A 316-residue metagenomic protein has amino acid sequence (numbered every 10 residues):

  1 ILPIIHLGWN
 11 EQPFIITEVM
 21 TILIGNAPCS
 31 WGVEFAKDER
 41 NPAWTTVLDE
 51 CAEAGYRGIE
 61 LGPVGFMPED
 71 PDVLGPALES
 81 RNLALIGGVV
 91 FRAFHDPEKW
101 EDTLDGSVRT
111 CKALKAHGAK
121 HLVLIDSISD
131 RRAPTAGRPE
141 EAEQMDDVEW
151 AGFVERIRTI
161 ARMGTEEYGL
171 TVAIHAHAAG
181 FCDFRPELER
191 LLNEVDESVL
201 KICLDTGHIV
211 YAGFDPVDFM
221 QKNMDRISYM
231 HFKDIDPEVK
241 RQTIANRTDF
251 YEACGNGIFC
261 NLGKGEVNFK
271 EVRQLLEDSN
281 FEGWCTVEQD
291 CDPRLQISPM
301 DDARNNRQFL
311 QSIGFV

Functional and structural regions predicted by a protein language model:
I16-H121, D147, A151, R158-T159 (+5 more regions): N-terminal pre-domain/capping segments
C29-W31, G62-V64, V90-A93, S127-S129 (+4 more regions): Active-site beta-loop-alpha junctions enriched in small/polar residues
D38-P42, S129-P139, V239-E252: Short, flexible, mixed-charge acidic loops at enzyme active sites
Y56, L83, A119, G169 (+2 more regions): A structural motif
G58-I59, V154-E266, F315: Acidic/histidine-rich catalytic cores of soluble enzymes
E60, G87, V123, S228-H231 (+1 more regions): Conserved beta-strand positions in the central sheet of alpha/beta enzyme cores
K99-I202: Active-site acidic/histidine proton-transfer and metal-coordination neighborhood in alpha/beta enzyme cores
